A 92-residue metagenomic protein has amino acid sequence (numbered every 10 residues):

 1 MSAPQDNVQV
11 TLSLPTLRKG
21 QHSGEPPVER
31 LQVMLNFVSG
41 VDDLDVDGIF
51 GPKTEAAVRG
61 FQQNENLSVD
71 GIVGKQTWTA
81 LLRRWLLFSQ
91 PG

Functional and structural regions predicted by a protein language model:
M1-G48, F88-G92: Acidic, Ser/Thr/Pro/Gly-enriched interdomain connector segments
K53-A56: Short, solvent-exposed linear patches
V58-F61: Conserved hydrophobic/aromatic packing and binding residues within compact polymer-binding modules
Q63-E65: Phosphopantetheinylated carrier protein domains
W78-R84: Short, basic amphipathic alpha-helical segments that act as recognition/interaction helices in nucleic-acid-binding
